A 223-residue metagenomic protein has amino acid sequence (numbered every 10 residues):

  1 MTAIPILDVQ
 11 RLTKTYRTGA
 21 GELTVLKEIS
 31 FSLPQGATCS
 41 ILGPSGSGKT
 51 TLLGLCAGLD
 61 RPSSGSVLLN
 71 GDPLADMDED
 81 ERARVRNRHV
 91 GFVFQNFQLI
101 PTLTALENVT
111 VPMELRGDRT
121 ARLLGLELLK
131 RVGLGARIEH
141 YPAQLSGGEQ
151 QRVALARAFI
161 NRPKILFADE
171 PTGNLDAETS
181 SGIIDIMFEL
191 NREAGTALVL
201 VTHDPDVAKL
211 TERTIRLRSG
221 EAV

Functional and structural regions predicted by a protein language model:
I4-L217: ABC family nucleotide-binding domain
S219-V223: Conserved switch/coupling elements of ABC/ABC-like ATPase nucleotide-binding domains
